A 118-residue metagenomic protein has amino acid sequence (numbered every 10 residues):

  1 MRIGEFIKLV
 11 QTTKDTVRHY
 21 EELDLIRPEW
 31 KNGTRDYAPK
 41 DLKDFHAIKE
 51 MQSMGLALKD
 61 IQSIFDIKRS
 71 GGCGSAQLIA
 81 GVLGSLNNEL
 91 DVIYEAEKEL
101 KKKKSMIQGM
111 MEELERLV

Functional and structural regions predicted by a protein language model:
M1-T12: Polyanion-binding surface elements
R2-I3, P39-V118: Arg/Lys-rich, alpha-helical DNA-contact motif
K8, E21-E22, S63: Alpha-helical residues within the helix-turn-helix
T13-D15, E22: Short coil turns linking two alpha-helices in DNA-binding domains
V17-R18, I48: Short, hydrophobic-biased segments on the C-terminal half of alpha helices that form "recognition helices"
I26-K31: Beta-hairpin "wing" of winged helix-turn-helix
G33-P39: Minor-groove-contacting beta-hairpin "wing" of winged helix-turn-helix DNA-binding domains
